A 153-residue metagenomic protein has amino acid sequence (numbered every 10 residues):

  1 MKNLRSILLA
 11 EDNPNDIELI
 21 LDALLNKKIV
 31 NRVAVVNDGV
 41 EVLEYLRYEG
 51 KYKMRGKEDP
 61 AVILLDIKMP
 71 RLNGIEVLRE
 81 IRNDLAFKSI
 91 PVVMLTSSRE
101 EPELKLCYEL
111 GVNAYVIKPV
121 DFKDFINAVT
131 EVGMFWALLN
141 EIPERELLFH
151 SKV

Functional and structural regions predicted by a protein language model:
R5-N15, I20-L25, A34, I63: Conserved acidic segment of CheY-like receiver
L19-L21, V35-V62: Acidic, metal-coordinating helix/loop segments flanking the phosphotransfer/catalytic sites of two-component signaling
V35, R71-L72: Residue-level signal for the "D+5" position in two-component response regulator receiver
E41, V120-G133, A137, E141-L147: C-terminal output helix
I67-M69: Receiver (REC) domain active-site loop signature in two-component systems and cognate sites in sensor histidine kinases
N113: Short, glycine/charged-rich "phosphate-handling" switch motifs in NTP-dependent and phosphotransfer domains
